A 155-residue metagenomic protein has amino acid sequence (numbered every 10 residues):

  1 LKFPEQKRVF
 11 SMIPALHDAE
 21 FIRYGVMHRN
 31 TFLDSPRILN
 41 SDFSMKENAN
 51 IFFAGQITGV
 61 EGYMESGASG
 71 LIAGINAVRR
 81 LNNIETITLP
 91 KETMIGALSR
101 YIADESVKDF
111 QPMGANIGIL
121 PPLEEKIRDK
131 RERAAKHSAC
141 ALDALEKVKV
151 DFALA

Functional and structural regions predicted by a protein language model:
K2-V60, G67-S69, I87-D104, F110-L120: A glycine-rich dinucleotide-binding beta-alpha-beta segment and adjacent secondary-structure elements that constitute
Q6, L71-G74, L142: Short, hydrophobic/amphipathic alpha-helical packing segments that form internal helix faces or helix-helix interfaces
I57, N76-A155: Glycine- and aromatic-enriched mobile tails/lids
E65-R80: An active-site-proximal "capping" alpha-helix that borders the catalytic cofactor pocket
